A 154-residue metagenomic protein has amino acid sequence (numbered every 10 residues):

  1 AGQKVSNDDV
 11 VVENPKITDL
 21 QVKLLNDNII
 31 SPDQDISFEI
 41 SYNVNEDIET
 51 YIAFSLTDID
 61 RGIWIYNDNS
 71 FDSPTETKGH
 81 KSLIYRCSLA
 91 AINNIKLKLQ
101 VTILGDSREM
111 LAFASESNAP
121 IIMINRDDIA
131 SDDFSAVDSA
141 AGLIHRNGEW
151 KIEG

Functional and structural regions predicted by a protein language model:
A1-G154: Localized sequence-composition bias
